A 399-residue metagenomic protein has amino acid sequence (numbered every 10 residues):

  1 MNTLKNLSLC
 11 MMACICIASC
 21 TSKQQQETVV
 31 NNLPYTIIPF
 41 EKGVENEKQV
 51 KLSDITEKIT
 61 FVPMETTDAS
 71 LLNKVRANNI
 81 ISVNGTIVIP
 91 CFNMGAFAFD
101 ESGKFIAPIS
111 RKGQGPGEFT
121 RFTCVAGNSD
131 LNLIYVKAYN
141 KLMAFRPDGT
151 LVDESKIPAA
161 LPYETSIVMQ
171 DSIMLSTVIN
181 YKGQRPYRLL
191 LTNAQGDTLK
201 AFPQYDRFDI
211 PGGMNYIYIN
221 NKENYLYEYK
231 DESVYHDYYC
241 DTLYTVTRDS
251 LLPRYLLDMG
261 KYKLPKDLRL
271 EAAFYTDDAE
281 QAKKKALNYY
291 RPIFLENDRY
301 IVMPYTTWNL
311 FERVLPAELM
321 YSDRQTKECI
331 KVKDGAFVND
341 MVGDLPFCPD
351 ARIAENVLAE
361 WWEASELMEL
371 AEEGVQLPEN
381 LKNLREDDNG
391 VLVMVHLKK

Functional and structural regions predicted by a protein language model:
I17-S19: C-terminal motif of bacterial Sec signal peptides marking the signal peptidase cleavage site
Q25-E65: Blade/loop signatures of beta-propeller domains
T36, G85-C91, N132-A138, D171-G183 (+4 more regions): Short beta-strand elements that form the blades of beta-propeller/WD-repeat-like and other beta-sheet-rich scaffold
E65-L72, F97, K104-L131, Y139: Blade-loop segments of beta-propeller domains
D68, S110-E118, K156-Y163, Y205-I210 (+2 more regions): Short coil/turn segments at the loop-to-beta-strand junctions that recur within blades of beta-propeller repeat folds
V75-A77, T120-V125, A160-M169, M214-N215 (+2 more regions): Repeated scaffold domains used in trafficking and secretory/extracellular systems, primarily beta-propellers
T120-F122, K137-P186, A201-G213: Asp-box/WD-like beta-propeller blade repeats and closely related beta-sheet repeat scaffolds
R254-D278, R324-E355, M368: Conserved blade-ending motifs and adjacent loop-strand segments that build the rim/top face of beta-propeller domains
